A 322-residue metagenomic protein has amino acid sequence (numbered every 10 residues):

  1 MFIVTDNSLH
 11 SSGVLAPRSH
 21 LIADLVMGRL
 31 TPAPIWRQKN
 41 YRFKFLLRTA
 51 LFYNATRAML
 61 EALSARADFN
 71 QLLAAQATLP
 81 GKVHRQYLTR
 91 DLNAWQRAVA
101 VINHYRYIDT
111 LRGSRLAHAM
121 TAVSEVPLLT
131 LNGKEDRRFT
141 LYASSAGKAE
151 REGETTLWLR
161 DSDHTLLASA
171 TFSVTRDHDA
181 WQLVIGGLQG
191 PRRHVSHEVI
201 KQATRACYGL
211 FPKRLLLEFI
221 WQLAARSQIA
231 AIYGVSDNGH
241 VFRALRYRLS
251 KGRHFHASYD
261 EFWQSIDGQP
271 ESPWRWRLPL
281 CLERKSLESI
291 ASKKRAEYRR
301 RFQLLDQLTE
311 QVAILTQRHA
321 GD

Functional and structural regions predicted by a protein language model:
F2-Q202, E297-D322: Non-catalytic substrate-recognition and accessory regions of acyl/acetyltransferase enzymes
R37, Q96, L159, Q222 (+2 more regions): Short linear interaction motif-like sites in intrinsically disordered regions of transcription factors
F69, N93-A94, R214-L215, A224-A230 (+2 more regions): Noncatalytic linker/hinge segments flanking ATPase motor cores
Y105, S114-A117, Q222, F242-Y247 (+2 more regions): Charge-rich, low-complexity amphipathic helices in intrinsically disordered tails/linkers adjacent to domains
L128-G133, R137-S144, A230, S236 (+2 more regions): Generic preference for hydrophobic/aromatic residues in regular secondary structure cores
F139, E154, Q202, R214 (+3 more regions): Generic, low-specificity signal for short hydrophobic/alpha-helical stretches with a mild N-terminal bias, encompassing
S169, D177-P270: Acyl-donor binding region in acyl/amide transferases
Q264-D322: Charge-rich, low-complexity intrinsically disordered segments
